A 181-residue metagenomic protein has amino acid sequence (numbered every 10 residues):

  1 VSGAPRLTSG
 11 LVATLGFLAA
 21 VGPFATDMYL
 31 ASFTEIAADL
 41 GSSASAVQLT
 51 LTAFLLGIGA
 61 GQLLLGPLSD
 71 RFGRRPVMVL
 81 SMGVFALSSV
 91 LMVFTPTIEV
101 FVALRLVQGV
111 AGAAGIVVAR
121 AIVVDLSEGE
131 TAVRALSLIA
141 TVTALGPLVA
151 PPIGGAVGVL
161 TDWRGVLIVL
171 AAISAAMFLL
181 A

Functional and structural regions predicted by a protein language model:
V1-G22: Cytosolic juxtamembrane N-terminal segment immediately preceding the first transmembrane helix of multi-pass
D27, L55-L63, P147-L148: Residue-level signature of mid-helix packing/kink "hotspots" within the transmembrane helices of 12-pass Major
S32-G59: Extracellular/periplasmic helix-loop-helix junction of adjacent transmembrane segments in MFS-like secondary
A60-I98: Conserved MFS/SLC helix-loop-helix module at the cytosolic interface between two early adjacent transmembrane helices
S88-V93, Q108, V124, A181: MFS-fold secondary transporters
V100, L138-A181: Helix-loop-helix hairpin linking two adjacent transmembrane segments in secondary transporters
L104-T143: Cytoplasmic helix-loop-helix junction between adjacent transmembrane helices in 12-TM secondary transporters
